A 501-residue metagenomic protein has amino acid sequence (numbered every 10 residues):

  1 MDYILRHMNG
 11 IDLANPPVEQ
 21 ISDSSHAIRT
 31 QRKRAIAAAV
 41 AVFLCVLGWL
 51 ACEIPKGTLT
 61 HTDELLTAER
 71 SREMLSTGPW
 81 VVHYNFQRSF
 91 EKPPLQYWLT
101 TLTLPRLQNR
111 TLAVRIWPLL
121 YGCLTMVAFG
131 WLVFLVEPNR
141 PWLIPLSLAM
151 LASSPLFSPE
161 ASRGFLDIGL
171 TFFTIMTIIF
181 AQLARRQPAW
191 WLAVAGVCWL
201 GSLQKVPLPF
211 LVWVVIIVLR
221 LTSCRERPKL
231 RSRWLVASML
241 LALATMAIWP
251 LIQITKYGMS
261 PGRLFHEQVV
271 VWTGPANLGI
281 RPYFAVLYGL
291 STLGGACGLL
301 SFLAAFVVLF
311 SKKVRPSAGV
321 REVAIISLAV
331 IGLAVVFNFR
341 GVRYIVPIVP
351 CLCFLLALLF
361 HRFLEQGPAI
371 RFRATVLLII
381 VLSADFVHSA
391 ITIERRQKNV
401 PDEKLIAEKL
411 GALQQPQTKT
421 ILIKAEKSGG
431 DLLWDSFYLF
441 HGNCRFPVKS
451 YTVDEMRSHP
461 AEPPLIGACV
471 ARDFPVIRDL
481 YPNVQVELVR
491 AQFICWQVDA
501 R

Functional and structural regions predicted by a protein language model:
V42, F129-S153: Transmembrane-helix signature of polytopic, membrane-embedded enzymes that assemble or transfer cell-envelope glycans
G48-W49, L66-W98, L102: Extracytosolic helix-loop segments that constitute the early lumenal/periplasmic catalytic or substrate-binding loops
E69-E73, P209-V320, I331-F339: Transmembrane-lumen/periplasm boundary regions of multi-pass, lipid-linked membrane glycan transferases
I116-N139, M176: Transmembrane-helix motifs of polytopic, lipid-linked glycan transferases
F134-N139, I175-W191, G201: Membrane-interface transmembrane helices that cradle and orient dolichyl/undecaprenyl
L156-G169: Short acidic/glycine- and proline-prone juxtamembrane loop motifs at membrane-interface regions of multi-pass membrane
N338-G367: Hydrophobic/aromatic-rich transmembrane helices and adjacent perimembrane loops
R371-E455, D473-F474, E487-R490, I494: Membrane-proximal, lumen/periplasm-facing interface regions of secretory-pathway glyco- and lipid-modifying enzymes
